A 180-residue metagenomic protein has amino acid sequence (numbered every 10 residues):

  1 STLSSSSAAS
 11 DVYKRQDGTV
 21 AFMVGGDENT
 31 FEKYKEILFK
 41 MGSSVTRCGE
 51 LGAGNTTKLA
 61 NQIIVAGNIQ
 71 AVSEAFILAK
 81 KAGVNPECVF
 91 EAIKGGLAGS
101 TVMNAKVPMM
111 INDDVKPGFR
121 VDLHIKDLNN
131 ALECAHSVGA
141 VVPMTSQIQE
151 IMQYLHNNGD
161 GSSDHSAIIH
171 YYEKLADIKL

Functional and structural regions predicted by a protein language model:
S1-Y13: Single conserved hydrophobic/aromatic residue that forms the stacking wall/gate of nucleotide- or nucleobase-binding
S5, N68, H124: Short, conserved glycine- and acidic-residue-centered signature motifs in active-site or ligand-binding loops
K14-T19, K40-I64, V107-D114, M144-S146: Conserved Rossmann-fold dehydrogenase catalytic segment
M23-T57, V65-S100, C134: Internal alpha-helical scaffold of NAD(P)-dependent oxidoreductase catalytic cores
L51, N55, G99-T101, A105-H165: Interdomain hinge/lid region at the active-site interface of Rossmann-like NAD(P)-dependent oxidoreductases
L78, A92-G96, Q147-Y154, Y171: Short acidic/histidine-centered micro-motifs embedded in hydrophobic/aromatic stretches that mark compact functional
K80, H136, H156, H170 (+1 more regions): Short polybasic/polar patches that bind polyanions
D164-L180: Short, basic/aromatic-enriched C-terminal tail that caps enzymatic domains
